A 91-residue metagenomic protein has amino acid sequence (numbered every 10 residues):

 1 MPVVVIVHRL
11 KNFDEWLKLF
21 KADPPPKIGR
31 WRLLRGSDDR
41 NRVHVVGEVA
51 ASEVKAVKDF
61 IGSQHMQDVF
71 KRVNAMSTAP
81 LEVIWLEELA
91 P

Functional and structural regions predicted by a protein language model:
M1-P91: Short S/T/G/P-rich N-terminal loop/turn motif that feeds into the first structured element of a domain
